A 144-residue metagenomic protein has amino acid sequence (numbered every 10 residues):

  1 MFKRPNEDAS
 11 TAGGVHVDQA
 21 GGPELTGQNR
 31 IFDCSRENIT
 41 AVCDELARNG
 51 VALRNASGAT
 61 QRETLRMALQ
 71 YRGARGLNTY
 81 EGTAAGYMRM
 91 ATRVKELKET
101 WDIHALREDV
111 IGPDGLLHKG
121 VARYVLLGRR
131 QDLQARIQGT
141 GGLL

Functional and structural regions predicted by a protein language model:
D8-S10: Eukaryotic low-complexity, non-globular regulatory regions
G14, Q19-A59, V94-G141: DNA-binding patch around the recognition helix
T60, L77, R89-T92: Short, well-structured alpha-helical interface segments that form or flank functional binding sites
T60-G73: Short amphipathic alpha-helical interface segments
G73-T83: Short acidic, hydrophobic short linear motifs in intrinsically disordered regions
A84-E96: Short amphipathic alpha-helical interaction segments
